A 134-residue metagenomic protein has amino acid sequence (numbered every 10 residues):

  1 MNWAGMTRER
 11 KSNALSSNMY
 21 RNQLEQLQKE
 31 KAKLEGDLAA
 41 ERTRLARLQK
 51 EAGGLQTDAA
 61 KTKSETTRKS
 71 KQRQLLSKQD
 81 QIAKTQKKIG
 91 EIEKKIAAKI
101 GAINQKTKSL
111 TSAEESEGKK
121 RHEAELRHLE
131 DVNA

Functional and structural regions predicted by a protein language model:
M1-E30: Short, charge-rich amphipathic alpha-helices with coiled-coil/heptad character
L15-N22, T66, S70-R73, S77-D80 (+1 more regions): Alpha-helix boundary/N-cap detector
Y20, L27-R44: Charged, amphipathic alpha-helical stretches
Q23, L27-E30, K84-S116: Long amphipathic alpha-helical coiled-coil segments
D37-S77, I100-K106, L110: Extended alpha-helical coiled-coil "stalk/arm" regions that act as elongated linkers or oligomerization scaffolds
R73, S77, K84, E123 (+1 more regions): Extended, charge-rich, low-hydrophobicity segments
Q105-A134: Coiled-coil termination/hinge junctions
